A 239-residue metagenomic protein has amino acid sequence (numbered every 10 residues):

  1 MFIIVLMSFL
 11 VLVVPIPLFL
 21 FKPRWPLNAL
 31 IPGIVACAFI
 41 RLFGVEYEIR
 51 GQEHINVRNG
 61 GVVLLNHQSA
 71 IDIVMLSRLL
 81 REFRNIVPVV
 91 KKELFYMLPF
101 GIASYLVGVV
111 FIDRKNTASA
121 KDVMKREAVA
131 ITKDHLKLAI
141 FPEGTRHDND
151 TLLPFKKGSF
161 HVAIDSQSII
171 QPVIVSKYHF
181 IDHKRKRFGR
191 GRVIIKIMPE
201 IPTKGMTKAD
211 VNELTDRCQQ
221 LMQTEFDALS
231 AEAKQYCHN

Functional and structural regions predicted by a protein language model:
M1-L20, P26, L30, E53-N56 (+1 more regions): Membrane-interfacial terminal anchoring regions of lipid-handling membrane enzymes
V11-A29, L42-F43, N56-T117: Catalytic core of membrane glycerolipid acyltransferases/transacylases, capturing the structured, soluble-facing
G33-V45: A generic, lipid-embedded transmembrane alpha helix
C37, R78-R81, I102, D122 (+1 more regions): Short amphipathic alpha-helical coupling elements at transmembrane boundaries
C37, Y47-H54, L79: Membrane-helix interface/capping segments
I49, V63, P88-V89, I195-I197: Generic preference for hydrophobic
K121-N239: Non-catalytic C-terminal accessory region of glycerolipid acyltransferases and related lyso-lipid remodeling enzymes
